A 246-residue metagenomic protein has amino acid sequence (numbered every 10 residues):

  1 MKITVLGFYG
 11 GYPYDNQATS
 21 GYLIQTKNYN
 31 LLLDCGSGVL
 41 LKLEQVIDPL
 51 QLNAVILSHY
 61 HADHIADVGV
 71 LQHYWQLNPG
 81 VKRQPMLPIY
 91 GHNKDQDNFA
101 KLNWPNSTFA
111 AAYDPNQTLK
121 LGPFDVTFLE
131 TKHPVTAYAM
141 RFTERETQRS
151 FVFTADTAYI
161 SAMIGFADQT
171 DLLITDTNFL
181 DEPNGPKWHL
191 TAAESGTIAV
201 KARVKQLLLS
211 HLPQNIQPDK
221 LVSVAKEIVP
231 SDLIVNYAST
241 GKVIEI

Functional and structural regions predicted by a protein language model:
M1-I47, T136-A155, L172: Conserved beta-strand hairpin/beta-sheet module of binuclear metal-dependent hydrolase folds, prominently
L32-G36, N53-H59, D63, H92 (+4 more regions): Active-site neighborhood of phospho(di)ester-bond hydrolases with catalytic His/Asp-centered motifs
S37-V39, K94, T131-P134, A155-I160 (+1 more regions): Short beta->alpha connector loops
G38-M86: Active-site metal-binding motif and surrounding structural segment of the metallo-beta-lactamase
D67-W75, N98-K101, Q217-A225: Metal-dependent catalytic neighborhoods of phosphoester/phosphodiester hydrolases
L71-P88, T136-E144, K187-L208, L212-N215: P-loop/Walker A phosphate-binding loop and immediately adjacent motor/lid segment at beta-alpha junctions
K82-A137, R145-E146: Metallo-beta-lactamase
I160-V243: Cap/insert and terminal regions of metallo-dependent hydrolase folds
